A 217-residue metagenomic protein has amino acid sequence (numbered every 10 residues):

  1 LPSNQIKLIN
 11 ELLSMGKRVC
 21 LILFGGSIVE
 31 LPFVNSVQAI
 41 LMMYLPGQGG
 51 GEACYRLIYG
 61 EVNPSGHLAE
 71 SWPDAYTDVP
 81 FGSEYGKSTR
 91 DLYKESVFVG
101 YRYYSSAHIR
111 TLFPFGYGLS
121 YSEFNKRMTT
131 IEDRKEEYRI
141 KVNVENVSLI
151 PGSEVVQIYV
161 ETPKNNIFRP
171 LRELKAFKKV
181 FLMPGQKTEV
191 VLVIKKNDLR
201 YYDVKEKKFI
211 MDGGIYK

Functional and structural regions predicted by a protein language model:
L1-K217: C-terminal non-catalytic regions of proteins with extracellular/luminal or membrane-system context
